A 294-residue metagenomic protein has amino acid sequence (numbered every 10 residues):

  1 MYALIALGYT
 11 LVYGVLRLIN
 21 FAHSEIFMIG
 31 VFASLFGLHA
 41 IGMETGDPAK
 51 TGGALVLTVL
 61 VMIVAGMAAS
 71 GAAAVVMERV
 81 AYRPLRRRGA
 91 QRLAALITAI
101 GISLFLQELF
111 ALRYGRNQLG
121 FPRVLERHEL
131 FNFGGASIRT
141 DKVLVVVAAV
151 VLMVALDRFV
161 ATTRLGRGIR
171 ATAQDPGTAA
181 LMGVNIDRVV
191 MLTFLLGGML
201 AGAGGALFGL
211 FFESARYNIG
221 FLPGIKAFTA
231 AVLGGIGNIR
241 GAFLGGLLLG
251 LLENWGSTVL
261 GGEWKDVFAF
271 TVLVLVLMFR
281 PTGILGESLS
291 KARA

Functional and structural regions predicted by a protein language model:
M1-H39, V76, V80-A90, A94 (+1 more regions): Single transmembrane alpha-helix segments in multi-pass membrane proteins
E25-I29, R86-F110, I219-V232, G261-M278: Pore- or pathway-lining transmembrane helices of multi-pass membrane proteins that form conduits for solutes/ions
G46-T98, I102, L244-L249, E253 (+1 more regions): Alpha-helical transmembrane segments within multi-pass membrane transporters and channels
V59-M67, F194-A201, F208-T271: Transmembrane alpha-helical segments in multi-pass inner-membrane proteins
M67-V76, L96-N117, K142-V143, V154-A155: Mid-bilayer segments of alpha-helical transmembrane spans in multi-pass integral membrane proteins that mediate
T98, G177-L181, N185-R188, V259-A294: Cytosolic-side transmembrane-helix boundaries in multi-pass membrane proteins
L104-G134, T258-D266, L285-R293: Extracellular/periplasmic helix-loop junction at the C-terminal end of a transmembrane helix in multi-pass membrane
A136-A215, I239-G245: Helix-loop-helix "hairpin" substructures at the membrane interface of multi-pass membrane proteins
